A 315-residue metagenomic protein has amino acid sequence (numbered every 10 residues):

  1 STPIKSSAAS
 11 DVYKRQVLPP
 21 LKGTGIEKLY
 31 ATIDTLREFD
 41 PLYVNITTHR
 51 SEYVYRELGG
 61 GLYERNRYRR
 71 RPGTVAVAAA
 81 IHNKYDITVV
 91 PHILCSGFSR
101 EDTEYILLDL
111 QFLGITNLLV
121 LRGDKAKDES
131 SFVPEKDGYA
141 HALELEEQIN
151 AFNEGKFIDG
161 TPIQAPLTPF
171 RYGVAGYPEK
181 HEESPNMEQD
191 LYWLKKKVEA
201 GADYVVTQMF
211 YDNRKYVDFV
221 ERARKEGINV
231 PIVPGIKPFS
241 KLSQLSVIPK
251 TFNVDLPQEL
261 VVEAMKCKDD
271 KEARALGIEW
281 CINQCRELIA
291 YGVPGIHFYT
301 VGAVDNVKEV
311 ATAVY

Functional and structural regions predicted by a protein language model:
S1-A9, Y13: Single conserved hydrophobic/aromatic residue that forms the stacking wall/gate of nucleotide- or nucleobase-binding
Q16, V44, L110, K197 (+3 more regions): Conserved, mostly hydrophobic/aromatic
L21, R100-E147: Flexible, glycine-rich active-site loops centered on histidine and acidic residues that chelate a metal or position
T24-L36, E101-L107, P185-K196, G277-E287: Short, acidic/polar
A31-T47, E199-A200: Catalytic domains of carbohydrate-active enzymes, especially glycoside hydrolases
L42-P72, A126-K136, D203-D218, V301-A303: Glycine-rich, proline-tolerant flexible connector loops at the mouths of alpha/beta enzymes
R100-D109, Y192, D218-E221, K241-S243 (+1 more regions): Catalytic cores of alpha/beta
G123, K136-P169, V174-E183, D190 (+4 more regions): Active-site pocket-lining/capping segments in soluble small-molecule metabolic enzymes
